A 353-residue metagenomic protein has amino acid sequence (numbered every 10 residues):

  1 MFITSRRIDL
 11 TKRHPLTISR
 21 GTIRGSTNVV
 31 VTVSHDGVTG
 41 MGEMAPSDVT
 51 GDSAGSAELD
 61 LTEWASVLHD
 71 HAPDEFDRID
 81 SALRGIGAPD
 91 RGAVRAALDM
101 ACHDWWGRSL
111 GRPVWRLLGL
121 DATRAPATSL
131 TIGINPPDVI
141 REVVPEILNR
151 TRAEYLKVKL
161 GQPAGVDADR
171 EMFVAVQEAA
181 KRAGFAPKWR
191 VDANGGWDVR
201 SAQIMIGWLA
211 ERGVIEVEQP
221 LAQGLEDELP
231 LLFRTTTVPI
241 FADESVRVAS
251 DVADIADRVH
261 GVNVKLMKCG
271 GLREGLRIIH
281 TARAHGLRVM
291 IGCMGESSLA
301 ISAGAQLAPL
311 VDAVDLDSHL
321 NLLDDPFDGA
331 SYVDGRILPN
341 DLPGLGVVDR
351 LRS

Functional and structural regions predicted by a protein language model:
M1-T11, I23, N28, D36 (+1 more regions): Flexible C-terminal active-site loop/helix
S5, V33-H35, T39-S109: Metal- or metallocofactor-binding catalytic centers and their adjacent structured scaffolds across diverse enzyme
P15-R20: Short, P/G- and charge-enriched loop/turn segments at secondary-structure junctions
V31, G37, L98, G111 (+8 more regions): Conserved, mostly hydrophobic/aromatic
M44, L130-I132, V158-L160, V191-G195 (+6 more regions): A cross-domain feature marking catalytic cores of carbohydrate-active enzymes and several ubiquitous metabolic/repair
T62-A65, D99, H103-D104, V174-Q177 (+3 more regions): Predominant activation on well-ordered alpha-helical scaffold segments within soluble catalytic domains
R116-T236: Metal-dependent enolase-superfamily TIM-barrel catalytic cores that perform enediolate-based chemistry
G224-D317: Catalytic alpha/beta core domains of metabolic enzymes, predominantly
